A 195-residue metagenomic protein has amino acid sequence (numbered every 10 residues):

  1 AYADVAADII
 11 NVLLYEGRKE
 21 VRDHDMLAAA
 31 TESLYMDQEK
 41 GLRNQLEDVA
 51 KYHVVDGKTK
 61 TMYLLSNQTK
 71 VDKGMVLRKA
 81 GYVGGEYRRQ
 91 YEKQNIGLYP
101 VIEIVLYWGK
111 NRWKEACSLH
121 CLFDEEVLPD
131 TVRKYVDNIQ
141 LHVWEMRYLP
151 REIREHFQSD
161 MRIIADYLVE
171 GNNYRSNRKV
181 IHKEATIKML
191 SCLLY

Functional and structural regions predicted by a protein language model:
A1-Y195: Elongated, amphipathic alpha-helical interaction scaffolds
